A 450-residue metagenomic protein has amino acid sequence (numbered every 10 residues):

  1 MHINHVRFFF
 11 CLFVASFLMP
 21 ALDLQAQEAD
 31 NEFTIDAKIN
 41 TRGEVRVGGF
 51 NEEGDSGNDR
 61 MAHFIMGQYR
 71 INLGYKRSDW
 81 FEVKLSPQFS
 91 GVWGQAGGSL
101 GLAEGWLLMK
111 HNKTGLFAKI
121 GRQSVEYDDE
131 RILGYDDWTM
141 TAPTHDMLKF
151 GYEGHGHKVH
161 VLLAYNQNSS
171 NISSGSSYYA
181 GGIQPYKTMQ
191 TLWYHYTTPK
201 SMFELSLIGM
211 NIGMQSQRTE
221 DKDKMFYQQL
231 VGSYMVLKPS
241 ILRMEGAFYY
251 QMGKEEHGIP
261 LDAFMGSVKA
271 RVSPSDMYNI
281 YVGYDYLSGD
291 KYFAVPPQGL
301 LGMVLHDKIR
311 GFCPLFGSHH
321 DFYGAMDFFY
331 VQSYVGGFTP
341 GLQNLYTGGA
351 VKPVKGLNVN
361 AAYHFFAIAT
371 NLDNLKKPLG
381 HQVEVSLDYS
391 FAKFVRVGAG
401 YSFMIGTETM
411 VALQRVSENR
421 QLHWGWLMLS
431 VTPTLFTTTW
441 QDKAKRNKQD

Functional and structural regions predicted by a protein language model:
M1-F10: Bacterial N-terminal signal peptides that target proteins for export
F9-A21: Bacterial N-terminal signal peptides
L24-G121, L148-Y152, Y227, S233-A247 (+5 more regions): Beta-barrel outer-membrane channel/assembly domains of diderm bacteria
G49-N51, I132, N171-G175, Q217-T219 (+5 more regions): Outer-membrane beta-barrel and related beta-rich outer-membrane complex signature in Gram-negative bacteria
W80, K113-A118, D136-Q298, L345-T347 (+4 more regions): Signature for the C-terminal beta-barrel architecture of outer-membrane proteins
F89-W93, S124-Y127, Q167-N168: Solvent-exposed loop/turn segments at secondary-structure junctions within structured extracellular/periplasmic domains
L100-L107, D129-E130, G134-T139: Aromatic/His-enriched, Gly/Pro-containing loop or helix-boundary segments that lie immediately adjacent to catalytic
V295-T339: Flexible glycine-rich, low-complexity coil/linker segments exposed to the extracellular/periplasmic environment
